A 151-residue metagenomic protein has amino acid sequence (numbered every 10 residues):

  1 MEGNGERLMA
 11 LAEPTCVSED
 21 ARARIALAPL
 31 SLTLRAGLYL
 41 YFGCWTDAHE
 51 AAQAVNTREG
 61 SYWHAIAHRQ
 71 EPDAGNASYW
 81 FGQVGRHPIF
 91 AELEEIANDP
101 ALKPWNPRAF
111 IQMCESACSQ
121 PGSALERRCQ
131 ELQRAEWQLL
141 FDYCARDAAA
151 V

Functional and structural regions predicted by a protein language model:
M1-A54, Q83, H87-V151: N-terminal alpha-helical interaction modules that lie
T33, T46, E59-G60, P72: Short connector loops at helix/strand junctions that flank enzyme active sites, especially segments positioning acidic
R58, W63-H68, W80: Alpha-helical protein-protein interaction scaffolds
S61, A74-N76, F90: Short, solvent-exposed secondary-structure capping/transition elements
D73-G85: Conserved alpha-helical segments that form or flank metal/cofactor-binding pockets of metalloenzymes
